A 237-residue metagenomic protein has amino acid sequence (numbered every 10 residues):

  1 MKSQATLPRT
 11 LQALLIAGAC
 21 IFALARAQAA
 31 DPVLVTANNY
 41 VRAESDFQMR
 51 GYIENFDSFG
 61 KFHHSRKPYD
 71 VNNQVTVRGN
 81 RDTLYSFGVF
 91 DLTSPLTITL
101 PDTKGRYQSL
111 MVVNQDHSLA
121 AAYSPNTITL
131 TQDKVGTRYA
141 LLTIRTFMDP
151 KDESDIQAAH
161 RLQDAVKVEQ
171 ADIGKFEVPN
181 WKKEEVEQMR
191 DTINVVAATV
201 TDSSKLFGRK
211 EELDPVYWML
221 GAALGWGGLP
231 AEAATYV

Functional and structural regions predicted by a protein language model:
K2-A5, A19, V35: Helix-centric, low-specificity signal for extended rod-like, repetitive segments
K2-L14: Bacterial N-terminal signal peptides that target proteins for export
Q12-A23: Bacterial N-terminal signal peptides
Q28-V237: A compositional/structural signature for long, glycine/proline-rich flexible linkers and loops on extracytoplasmic
